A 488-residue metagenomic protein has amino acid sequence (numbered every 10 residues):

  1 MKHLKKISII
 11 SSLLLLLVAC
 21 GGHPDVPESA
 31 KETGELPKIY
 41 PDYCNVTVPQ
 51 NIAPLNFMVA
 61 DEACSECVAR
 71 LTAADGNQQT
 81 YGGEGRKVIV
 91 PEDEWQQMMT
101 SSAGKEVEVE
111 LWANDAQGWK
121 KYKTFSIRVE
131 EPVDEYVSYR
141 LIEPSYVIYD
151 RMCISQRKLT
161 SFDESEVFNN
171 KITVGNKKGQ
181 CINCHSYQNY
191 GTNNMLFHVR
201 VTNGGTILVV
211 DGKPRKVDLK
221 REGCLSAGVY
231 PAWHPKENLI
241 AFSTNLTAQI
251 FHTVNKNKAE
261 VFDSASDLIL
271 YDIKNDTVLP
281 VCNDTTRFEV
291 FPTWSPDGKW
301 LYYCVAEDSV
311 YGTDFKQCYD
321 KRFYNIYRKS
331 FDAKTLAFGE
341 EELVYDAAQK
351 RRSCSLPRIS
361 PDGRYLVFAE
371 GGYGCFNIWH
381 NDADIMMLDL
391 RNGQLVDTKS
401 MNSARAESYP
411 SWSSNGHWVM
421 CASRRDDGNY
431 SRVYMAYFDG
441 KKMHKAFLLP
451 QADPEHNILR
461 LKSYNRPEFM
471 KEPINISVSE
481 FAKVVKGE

Functional and structural regions predicted by a protein language model:
M1-I9: Bacterial N-terminal signal peptides that target proteins for export
L13-L14: Short, linear, compositionally biased motifs with a strong N-terminal bias
L17-A19: C-terminal motif of bacterial Sec signal peptides marking the signal peptidase cleavage site
G21-E488: Sequence signature of WD/YWTD-type beta-propeller architectures
